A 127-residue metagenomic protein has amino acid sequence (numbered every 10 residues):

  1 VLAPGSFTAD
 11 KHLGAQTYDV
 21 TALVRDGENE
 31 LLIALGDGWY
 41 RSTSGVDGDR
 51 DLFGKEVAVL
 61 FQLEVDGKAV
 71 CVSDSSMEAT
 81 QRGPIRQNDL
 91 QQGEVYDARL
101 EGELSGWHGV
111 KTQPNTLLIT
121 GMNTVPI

Functional and structural regions predicted by a protein language model:
V1-G102, W107: Accessory beta-strand-rich segments of carbohydrate-active enzymes
W107, K111-I127: Edge strands and adjacent loops of beta-rich recognition modules
